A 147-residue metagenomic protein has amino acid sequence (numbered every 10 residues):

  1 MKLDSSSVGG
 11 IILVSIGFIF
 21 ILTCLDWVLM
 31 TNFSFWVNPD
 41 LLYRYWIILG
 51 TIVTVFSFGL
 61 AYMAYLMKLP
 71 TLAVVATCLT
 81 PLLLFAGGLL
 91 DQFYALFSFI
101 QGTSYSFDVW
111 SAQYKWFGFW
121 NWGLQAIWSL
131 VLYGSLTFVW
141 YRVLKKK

Functional and structural regions predicted by a protein language model:
M1-K147: Aromatic-rich, lipid-facing transmembrane alpha helices and their immediate juxtamembrane interface loops in integral
